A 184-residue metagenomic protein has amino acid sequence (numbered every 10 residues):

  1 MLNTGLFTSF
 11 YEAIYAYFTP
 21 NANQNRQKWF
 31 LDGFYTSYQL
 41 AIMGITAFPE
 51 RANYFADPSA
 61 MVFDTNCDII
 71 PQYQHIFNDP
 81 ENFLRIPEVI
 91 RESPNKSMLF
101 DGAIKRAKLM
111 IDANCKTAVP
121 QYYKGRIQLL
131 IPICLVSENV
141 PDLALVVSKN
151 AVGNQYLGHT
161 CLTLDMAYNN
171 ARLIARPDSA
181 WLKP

Functional and structural regions predicted by a protein language model:
M1-K124: An acidic, glycine-rich, mixed-charge low-complexity segment common to nucleic-acid enzymes
R126-P184: Compact beta-sheet-dominated globular domain cores
